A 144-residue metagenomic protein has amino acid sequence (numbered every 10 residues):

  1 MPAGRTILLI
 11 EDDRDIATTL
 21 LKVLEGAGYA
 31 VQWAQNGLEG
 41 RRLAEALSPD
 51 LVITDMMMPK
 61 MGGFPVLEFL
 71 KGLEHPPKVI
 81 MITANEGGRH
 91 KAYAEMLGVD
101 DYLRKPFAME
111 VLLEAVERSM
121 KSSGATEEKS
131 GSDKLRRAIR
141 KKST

Functional and structural regions predicted by a protein language model:
E11: Conserved acidic carboxylate
R14-Q32: Two-component/phosphorelay signaling modules centered on CheY-like receiver
Q35-E39, M61-P65: Acidic catalytic/metal-coordinating carboxylates
R42, F64-H75: Short amphipathic alpha-helix used as the core "switch/output" element in two-component signaling
M58: Receiver (REC) domain active-site loop signature in two-component systems and cognate sites in sensor histidine kinases
P65, E86-D101, E114: Alpha4 helix (beta4-alpha4-beta5 surface) of REC/receiver domains from two-component response regulators
S123-T144: CheY-like receiver
